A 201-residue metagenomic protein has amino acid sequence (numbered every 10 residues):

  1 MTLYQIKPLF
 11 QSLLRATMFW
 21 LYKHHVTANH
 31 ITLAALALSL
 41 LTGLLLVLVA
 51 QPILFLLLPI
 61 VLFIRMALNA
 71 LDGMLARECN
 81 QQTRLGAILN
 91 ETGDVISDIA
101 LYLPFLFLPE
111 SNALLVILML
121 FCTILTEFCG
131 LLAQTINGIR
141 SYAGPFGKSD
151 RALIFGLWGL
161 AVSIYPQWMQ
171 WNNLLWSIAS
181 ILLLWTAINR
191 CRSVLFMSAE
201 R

Functional and structural regions predicted by a protein language model:
M1-F63, A100-R201: Hydrophobic alpha-helical transmembrane segments
F55-A87: Glycine-rich active-site/cofactor-binding loop and its immediate structural neighborhood
M74-L114: Basic, amphipathic juxtamembrane/active-site segments that coordinate anionic phosphate or diphosphate groups
